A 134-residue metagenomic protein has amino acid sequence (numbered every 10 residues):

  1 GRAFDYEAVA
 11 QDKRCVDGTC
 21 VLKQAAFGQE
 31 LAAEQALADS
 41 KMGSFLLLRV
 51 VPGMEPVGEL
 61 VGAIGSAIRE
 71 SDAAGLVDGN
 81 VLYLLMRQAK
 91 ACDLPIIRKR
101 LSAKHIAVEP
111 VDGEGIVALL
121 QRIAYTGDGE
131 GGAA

Functional and structural regions predicted by a protein language model:
G1-A3, A134: Regulatory sensory/coupling modules that transmit signals to nucleotide-handling catalytic cores
A3-K23: Amphipathic HAMP/coiled-coil signal-transducing linker helices that couple sensory inputs to cytosolic output domains
D17, M42-G53, A74: Active-site-flanking beta-strand signature of metal-NTP-handling nucleotidyl enzymes and homologous cyclase-like
D17-M42, G58-R69, L120-G127: Short regulatory alpha-helical coupling segments that immediately precede and/or link into cyclic nucleotide signaling
Q24-G28, R87-S102, I106-A134: Catalytic-core segments of nucleotide cyclases and related cyclic-nucleotide turnover enzymes
Q35-S40, M54, L60-D93: Conserved helix-loop-beta segment at the catalytic/binding core of cyclic-nucleotide signaling proteins
L48-V50, I64, L84, L101 (+1 more regions): Hydrophobic beta-strand residues in large extracellular and virion-surface proteins
R49-V51, D78, P110-E114: A general secondary-structure junction signal
